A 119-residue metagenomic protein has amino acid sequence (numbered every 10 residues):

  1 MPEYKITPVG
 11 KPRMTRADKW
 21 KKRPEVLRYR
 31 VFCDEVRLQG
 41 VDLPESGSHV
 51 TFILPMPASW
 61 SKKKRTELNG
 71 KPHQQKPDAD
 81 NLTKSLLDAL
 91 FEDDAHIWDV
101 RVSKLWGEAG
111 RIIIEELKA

Functional and structural regions predicted by a protein language model:
M1-A119: Acidic, proline/glycine-enriched N-terminal capping motif
